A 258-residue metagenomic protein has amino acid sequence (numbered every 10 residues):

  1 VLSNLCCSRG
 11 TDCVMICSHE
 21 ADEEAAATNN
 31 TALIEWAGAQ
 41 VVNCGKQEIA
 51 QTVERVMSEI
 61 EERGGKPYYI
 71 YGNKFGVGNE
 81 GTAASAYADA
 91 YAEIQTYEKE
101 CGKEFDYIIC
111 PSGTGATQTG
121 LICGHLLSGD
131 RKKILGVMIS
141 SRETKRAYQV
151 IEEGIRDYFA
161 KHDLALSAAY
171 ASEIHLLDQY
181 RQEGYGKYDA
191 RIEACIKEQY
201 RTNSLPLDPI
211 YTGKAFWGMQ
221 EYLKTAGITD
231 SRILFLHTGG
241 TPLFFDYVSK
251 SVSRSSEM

Functional and structural regions predicted by a protein language model:
V1-D12, I122-G129, G218-G227: Alpha-helix C-terminal capping segments
G10-T52, F159: A glycine-rich helix N-cap at a beta->alpha junction
I16-C17, C44, Y69-N73, P111-S112 (+2 more regions): Short beta-strand segments
E35-G78: Cap/lid and interdomain-hinge subdomains that line or gate substrate/regulatory clefts in soluble alpha/beta enzymes
I60-T114, H125, D189, E193-T202 (+1 more regions): Active-site/ligand-binding-proximal alpha/beta "capping" segment
A84-I174, H237-M258: Glycine-rich phosphate/pyrophosphate-binding loop at beta-loop-alpha junctions
Y170-D230: Active-site-adjacent helical/loop segments in soluble small-molecule enzymes
